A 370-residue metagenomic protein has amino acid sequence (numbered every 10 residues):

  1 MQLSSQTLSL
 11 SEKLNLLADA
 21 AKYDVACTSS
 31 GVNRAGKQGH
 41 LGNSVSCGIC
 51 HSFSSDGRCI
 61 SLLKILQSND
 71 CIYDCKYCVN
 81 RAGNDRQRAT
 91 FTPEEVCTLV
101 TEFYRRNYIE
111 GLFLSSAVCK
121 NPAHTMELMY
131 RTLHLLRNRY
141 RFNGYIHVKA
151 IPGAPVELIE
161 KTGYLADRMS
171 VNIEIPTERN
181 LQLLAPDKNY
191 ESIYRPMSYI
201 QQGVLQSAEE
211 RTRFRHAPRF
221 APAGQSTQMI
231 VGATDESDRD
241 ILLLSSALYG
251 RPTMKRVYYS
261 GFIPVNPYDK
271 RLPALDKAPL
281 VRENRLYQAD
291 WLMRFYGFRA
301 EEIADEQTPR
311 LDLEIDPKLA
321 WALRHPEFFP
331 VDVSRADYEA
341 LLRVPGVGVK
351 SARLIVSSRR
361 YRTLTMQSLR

Functional and structural regions predicted by a protein language model:
M1-D70: Flexible, acidic/Gly-rich N-terminal and inter-domain linker regions that tether and position cofactor-handling modules
L62, C75, L114, V171 (+3 more regions): Conserved, mostly hydrophobic/aromatic
L63-L66, E94-R105, T212-R213: Short, charged beta->alpha transition segments
I65-E94: Canonical Radical SAM [4Fe-4S] cluster-binding loop centered on the CxxxCxxC motif and its immediate flanking residues
C97-V100, K120-I303: Conserved AdoMet/S-adenosylmethionine-binding subsite of the radical SAM
T101-S115, A289: Short Fe-S-cluster ligation motifs
K270-R343: Long, highly charged, low-complexity intrinsically disordered interaction regions that mediate electrostatic DNA/RNA
